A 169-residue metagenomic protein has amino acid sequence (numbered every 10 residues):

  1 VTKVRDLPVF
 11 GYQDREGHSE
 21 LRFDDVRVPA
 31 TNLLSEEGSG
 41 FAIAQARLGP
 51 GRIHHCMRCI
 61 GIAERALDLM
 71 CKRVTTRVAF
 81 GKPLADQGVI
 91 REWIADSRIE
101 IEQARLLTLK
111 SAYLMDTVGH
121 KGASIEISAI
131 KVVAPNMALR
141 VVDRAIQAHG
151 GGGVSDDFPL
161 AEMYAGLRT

Functional and structural regions predicted by a protein language model:
V1-D68, K72, K82: FAD-binding core of flavoproteins
H18, G38, P50, G122-A129 (+2 more regions): Active-site lining segments that contact anionic ligands and/or coordinate catalytic metals
Q45-A46, H149-T169: Glycine-rich phosphate/cofactor-binding loops in nucleotide/flavin-utilizing enzymes
R47, A66-R73, K110, L114 (+2 more regions): Generic, well-ordered alpha-helical scaffold segments in large soluble proteins
C71-A85, R98-V133, I146-G151: C-terminal helix-coil-helix/basic helical segment that borders enzyme active sites and/or dimer interfaces and provides
M137-A145: Hydrophobic alpha-helical segments of membrane proteins
